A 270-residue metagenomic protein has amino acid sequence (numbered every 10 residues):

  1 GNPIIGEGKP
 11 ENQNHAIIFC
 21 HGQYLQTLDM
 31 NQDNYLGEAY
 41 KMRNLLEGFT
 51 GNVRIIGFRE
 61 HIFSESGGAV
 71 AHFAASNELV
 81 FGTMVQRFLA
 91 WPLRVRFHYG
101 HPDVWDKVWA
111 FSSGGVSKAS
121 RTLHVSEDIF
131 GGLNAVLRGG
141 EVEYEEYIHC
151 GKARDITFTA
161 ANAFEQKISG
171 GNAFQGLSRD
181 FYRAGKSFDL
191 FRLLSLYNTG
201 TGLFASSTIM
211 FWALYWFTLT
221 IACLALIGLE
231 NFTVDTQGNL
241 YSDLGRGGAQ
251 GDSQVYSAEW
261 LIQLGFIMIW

Functional and structural regions predicted by a protein language model:
G1-T208: Internal catalytic domains of large membrane-associated glycosyltransferases
F158, K167-W270: Basic/Trp-rich segment in TM-proximal cytosolic loops or flexible interdomain/linker regions
